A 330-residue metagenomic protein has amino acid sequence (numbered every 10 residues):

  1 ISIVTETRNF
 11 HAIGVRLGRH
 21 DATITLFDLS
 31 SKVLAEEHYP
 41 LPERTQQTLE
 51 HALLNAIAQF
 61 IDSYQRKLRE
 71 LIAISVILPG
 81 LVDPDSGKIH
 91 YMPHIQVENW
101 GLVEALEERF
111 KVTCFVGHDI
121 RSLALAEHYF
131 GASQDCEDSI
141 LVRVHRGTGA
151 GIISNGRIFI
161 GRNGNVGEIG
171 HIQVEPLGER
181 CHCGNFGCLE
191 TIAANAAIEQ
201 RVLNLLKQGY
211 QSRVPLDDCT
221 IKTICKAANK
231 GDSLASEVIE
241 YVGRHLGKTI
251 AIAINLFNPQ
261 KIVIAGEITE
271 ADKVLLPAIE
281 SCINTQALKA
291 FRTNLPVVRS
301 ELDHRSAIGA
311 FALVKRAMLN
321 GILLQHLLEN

Functional and structural regions predicted by a protein language model:
S2, A12-R16, L71-S75, S139-R143 (+1 more regions): Short glycine-aspartate micro-motif
S2-E70, L177, L189-N330: ATP-binding/phosphotransfer module of carbohydrate and carboxylate kinases, centering on a glycine-rich
D28, P84, I153: Short, acidic, Ser/Thr-enriched surface-loop or helix-capping motifs
V33-D138, V274-T285: Glycine-rich phosphate-binding loop and adjoining helix at the ATP-binding site of ATP-dependent phosphoryl-transfer
E36-H38, R44-L49, E98, A105-K226 (+1 more regions): Glycine/GP-enriched mid-protein hinge/lid loop-to-helix segment characteristic of carbohydrate kinases
I77, G117, R143, A265 (+1 more regions): Solvent-exposed beta-strand sheet faces enriched in polar/charged residues
P79-V82, R146-G147, I268: Short glycine-rich anion-binding loops that position phosphate/pyrophosphate groups of nucleotides and phosphorylated
